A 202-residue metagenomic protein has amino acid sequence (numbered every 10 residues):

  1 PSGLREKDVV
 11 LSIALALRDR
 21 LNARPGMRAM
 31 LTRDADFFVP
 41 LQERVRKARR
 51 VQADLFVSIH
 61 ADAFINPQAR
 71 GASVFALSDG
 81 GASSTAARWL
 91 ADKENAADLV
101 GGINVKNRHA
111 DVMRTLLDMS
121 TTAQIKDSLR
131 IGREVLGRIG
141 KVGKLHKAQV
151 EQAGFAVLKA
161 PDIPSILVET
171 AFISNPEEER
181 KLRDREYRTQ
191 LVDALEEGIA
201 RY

Functional and structural regions predicted by a protein language model:
P1-H109, T122-R133, T189: Catalytic-core regions of hydrolytic enzymes
P1-S2, R114-L117: Acidic/histidine-rich, surface-exposed loop or edge segments in extracytoplasmic proteins
F37, R70-G71, A86, N95-A96 (+5 more regions): Glycine-rich, flexible loop/turn motifs
D54, A72, R114, I163-S165: Structural motif
I65, L116-Y202: Active-site-adjacent mobile loop/cap segments within catalytic or ligand-binding domains
S84, H109-A110, N175, D184: Intrinsic-disorder/low-complexity, polar/charged segments
